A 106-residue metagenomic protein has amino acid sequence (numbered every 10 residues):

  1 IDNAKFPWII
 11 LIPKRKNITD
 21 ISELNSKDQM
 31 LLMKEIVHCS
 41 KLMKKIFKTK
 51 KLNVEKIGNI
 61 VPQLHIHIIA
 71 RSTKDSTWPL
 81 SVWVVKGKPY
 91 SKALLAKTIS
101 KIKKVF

Functional and structural regions predicted by a protein language model:
I1-F106: HIT superfamily nucleotide-processing domains
